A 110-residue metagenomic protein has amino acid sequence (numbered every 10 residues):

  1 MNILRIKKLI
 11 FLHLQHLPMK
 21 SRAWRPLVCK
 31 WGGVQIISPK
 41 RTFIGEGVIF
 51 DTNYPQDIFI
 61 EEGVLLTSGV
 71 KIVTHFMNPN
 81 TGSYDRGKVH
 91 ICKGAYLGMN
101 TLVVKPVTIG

Functional and structural regions predicted by a protein language model:
M1-V34, G63, G94: Terminal amphipathic alpha-helical/low-complexity segments used for targeting or macromolecular assembly
S38-K40, G45-E46, D51, E61-E62 (+7 more regions): Left-handed beta-helix
N53-P55: Right-handed parallel beta-helix/beta-solenoid
M77: Residues that form or immediately flank small-molecule/cofactor binding pockets and catalytic motifs
N80-S83: Flexible, solvent-exposed loop segments that connect beta-strands
